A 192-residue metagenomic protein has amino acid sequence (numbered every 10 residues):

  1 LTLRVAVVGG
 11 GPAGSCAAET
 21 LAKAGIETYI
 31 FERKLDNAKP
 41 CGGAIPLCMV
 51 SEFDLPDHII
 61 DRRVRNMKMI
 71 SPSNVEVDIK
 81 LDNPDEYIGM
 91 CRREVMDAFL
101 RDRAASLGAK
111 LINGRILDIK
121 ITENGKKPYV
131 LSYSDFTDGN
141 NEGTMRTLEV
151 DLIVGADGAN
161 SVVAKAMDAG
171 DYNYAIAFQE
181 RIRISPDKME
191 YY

Functional and structural regions predicted by a protein language model:
L1-V5: Extreme N-terminal starter segment of soluble prokaryotic enzymes
A6-G10, E19-C41: Glycine-rich FAD pyrophosphate-binding loop
G10, R103-Y192: Predominantly flavin-linked oxidoreductase catalytic cores and closely associated redox partners
G14-S15: N-terminal Rossmann-fold NAD(P) dinucleotide-binding loop
E19, K23, S51, D102 (+2 more regions): Short, well-ordered alpha-helices that flank and scaffold nucleotide-derived cofactor binding pockets
R33-P72: N-terminal FAD cofactor-binding segment of flavoenzymes
D82-D102: Short beta-strand to alpha-helix junction loop
